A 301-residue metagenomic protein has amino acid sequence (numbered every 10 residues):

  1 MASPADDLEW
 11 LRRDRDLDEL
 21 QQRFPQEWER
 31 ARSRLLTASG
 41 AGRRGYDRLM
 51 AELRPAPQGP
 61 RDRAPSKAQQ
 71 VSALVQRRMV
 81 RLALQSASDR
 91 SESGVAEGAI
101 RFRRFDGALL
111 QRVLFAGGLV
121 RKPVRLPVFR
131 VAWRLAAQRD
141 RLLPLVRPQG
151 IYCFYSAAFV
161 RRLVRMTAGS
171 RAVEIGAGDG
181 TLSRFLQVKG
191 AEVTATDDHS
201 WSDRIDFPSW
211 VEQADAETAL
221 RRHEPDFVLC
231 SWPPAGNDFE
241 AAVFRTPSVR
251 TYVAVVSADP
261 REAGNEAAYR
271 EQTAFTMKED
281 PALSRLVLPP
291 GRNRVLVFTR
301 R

Functional and structural regions predicted by a protein language model:
M1-Y155: N-terminal accessory regions of S-adenosyl-L-methionine
P148-G169: Conserved alpha-helix/loop element of class I SAM-dependent methyltransferases that forms part of the SAM/SAH-binding
G169-G178: Conserved class I S-adenosyl-L-methionine
G178, P233-N237: Short beta->alpha connector loops
G180-R184: Glycine-rich SAM-binding Motif I of class I
V188-V193: Conserved S-adenosyl-L-methionine
T194-H223, F227, S231: Adenosine-cofactor binding site in Rossmann-like domains, unifying the SAM/SAH pocket of S-adenosylmethionine-dependent
G236-R300: C-terminal substrate-binding/active-site "lid" region of AdoMet-derived donor-dependent transferases
